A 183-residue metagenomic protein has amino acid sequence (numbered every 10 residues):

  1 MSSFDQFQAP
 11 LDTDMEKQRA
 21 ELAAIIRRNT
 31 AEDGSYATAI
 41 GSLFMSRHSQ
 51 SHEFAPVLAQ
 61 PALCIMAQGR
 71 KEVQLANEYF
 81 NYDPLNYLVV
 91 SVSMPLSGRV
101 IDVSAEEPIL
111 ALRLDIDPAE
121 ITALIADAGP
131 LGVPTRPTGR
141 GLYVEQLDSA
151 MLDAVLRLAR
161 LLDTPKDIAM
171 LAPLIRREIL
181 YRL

Functional and structural regions predicted by a protein language model:
M1-A39, L43-S46, H52-E53, P134-R140 (+1 more regions): A short, N-terminal "cap"/entry segment at the start of jelly-roll beta-barrel domains of the cupin/DSBH fold
F4-Q18, I121-L183: Amphipathic alpha-helical segments enriched in hydrophobic/aromatic residues interleaved with Lys/Arg
N29-T30, Q50, A105, K166: Generic hydrophobic alpha-helical membrane-segment signal
S35-G132: N-terminal regulatory/effector-sensing and dimerization cores that precede helix-turn-helix DNA-binding domains
